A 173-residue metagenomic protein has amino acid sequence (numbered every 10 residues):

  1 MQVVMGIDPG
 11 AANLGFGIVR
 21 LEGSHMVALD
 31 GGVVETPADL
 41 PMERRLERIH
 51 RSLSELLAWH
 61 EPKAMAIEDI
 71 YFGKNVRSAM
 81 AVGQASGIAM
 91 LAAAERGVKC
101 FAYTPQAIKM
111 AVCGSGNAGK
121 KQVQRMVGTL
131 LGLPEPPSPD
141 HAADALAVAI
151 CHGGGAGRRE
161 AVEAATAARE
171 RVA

Functional and structural regions predicted by a protein language model:
M1-A173: Phosphate- and other anionic-substrate recognition elements at nucleic-acid/protein interfaces
